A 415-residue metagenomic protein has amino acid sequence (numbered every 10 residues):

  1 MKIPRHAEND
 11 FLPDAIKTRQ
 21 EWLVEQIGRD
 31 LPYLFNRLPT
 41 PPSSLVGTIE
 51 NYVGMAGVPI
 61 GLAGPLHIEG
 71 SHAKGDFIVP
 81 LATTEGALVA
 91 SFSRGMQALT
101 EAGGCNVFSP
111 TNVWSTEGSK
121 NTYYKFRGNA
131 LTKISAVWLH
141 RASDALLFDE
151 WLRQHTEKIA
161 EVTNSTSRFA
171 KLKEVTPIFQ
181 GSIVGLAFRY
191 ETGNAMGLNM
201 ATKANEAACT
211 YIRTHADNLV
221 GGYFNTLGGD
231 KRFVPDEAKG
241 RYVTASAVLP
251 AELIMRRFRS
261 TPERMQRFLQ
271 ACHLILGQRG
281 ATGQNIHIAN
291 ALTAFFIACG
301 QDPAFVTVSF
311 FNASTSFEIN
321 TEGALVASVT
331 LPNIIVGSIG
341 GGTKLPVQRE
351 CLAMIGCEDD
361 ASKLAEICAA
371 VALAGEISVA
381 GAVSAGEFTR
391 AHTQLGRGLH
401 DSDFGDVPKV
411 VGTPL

Functional and structural regions predicted by a protein language model:
M1-G54, S143-L172, A195-G222, L253-R267 (+3 more regions): Alpha/propeptide regions of enzymes that mature by internal proteolysis
M1-I78, S91-R94, N112-V113, F126-G128 (+1 more regions): Acidic/polar, glycine-rich intrinsically disordered N-terminal extensions of enzymes
I49, A63-H67, P80, I134-H140 (+6 more regions): Short glycine-rich or small-residue beta-strand-to-loop segments that form or flank ligand, phosphate, metal/Fe-S
G54-A90, T192-T202, L274-G300, V371-S384: Conserved phosphate/anionic-ligand binding catalytic regions in large, soluble enzymes, centered on
A56, G61-G181, L186: Small-residue-rich
I78-G104, N112, E117-K120, K125 (+3 more regions): Long, charge-patterned amphipathic alpha-helical coiled-coil/hairpin "stalk" segments used as oligomerization
Y190-K344: Glycine-rich anion/phosphate-binding loop at the beta-strand->alpha-helix junction
V326-L415: Internal helix-turn-beta structural module
